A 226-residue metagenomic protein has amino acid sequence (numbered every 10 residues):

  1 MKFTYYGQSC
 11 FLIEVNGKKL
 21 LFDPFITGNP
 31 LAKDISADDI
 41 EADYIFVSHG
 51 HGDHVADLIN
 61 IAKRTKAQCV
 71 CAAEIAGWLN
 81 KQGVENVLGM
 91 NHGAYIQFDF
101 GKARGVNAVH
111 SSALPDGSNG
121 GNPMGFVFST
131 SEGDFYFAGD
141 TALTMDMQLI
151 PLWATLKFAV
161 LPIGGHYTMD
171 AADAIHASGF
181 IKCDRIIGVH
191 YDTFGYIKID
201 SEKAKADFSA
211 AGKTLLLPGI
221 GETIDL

Functional and structural regions predicted by a protein language model:
M1, E14-L20, Y95-R104, S129-F135 (+1 more regions): Beta-strand-turn-beta hairpins that frame and shape the catalytic cleft of phosphate-ester-processing enzymes
M1-K19, I26-P30, Q97, K203-A211 (+1 more regions): Zn-dependent metallo-beta-lactamase
L12-H51, A56-K63, E74, S111-G117 (+1 more regions): Pre-active-site segment of Zn-dependent metallo-hydrolases
L21-D23, A42-G50, V70-A73, Y136-T141 (+3 more regions): Active-site neighborhood of phospho(di)ester-bond hydrolases with catalytic His/Asp-centered motifs
G28-N29, H51-A56, A76-L79, A94-Q97 (+5 more regions): Active-site environment of divalent metal-dependent phosphoester hydrolases
A56-L114: Glycine/small-residue-rich loop that forms an oxyanion/phosphate-binding "nest" at active or ligand-binding sites
Q68, N80-A94, I175, G179-L226: Binuclear metal-ion centers of metallo-dependent hydrolases, dominated by the metallo-beta-lactamase
L114-M124, S129-G179: Active-site-proximal loop/helix segments of hydrolase catalytic cores
